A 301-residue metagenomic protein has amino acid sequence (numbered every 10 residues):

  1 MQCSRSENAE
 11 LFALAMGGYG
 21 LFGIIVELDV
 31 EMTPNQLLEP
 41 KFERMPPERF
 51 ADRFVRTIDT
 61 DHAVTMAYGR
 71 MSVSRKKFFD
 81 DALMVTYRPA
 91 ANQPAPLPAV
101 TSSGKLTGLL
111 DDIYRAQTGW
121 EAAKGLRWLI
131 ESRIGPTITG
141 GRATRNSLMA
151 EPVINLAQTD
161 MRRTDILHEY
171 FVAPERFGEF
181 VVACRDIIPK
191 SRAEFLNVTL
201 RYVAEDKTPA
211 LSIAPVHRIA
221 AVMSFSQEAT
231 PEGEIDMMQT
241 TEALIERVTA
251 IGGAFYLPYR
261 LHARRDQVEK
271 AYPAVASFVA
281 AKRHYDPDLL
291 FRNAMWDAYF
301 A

Functional and structural regions predicted by a protein language model:
M1-A301: Noncatalytic alpha-helical scaffold of FAD-dependent oxidoreductases
